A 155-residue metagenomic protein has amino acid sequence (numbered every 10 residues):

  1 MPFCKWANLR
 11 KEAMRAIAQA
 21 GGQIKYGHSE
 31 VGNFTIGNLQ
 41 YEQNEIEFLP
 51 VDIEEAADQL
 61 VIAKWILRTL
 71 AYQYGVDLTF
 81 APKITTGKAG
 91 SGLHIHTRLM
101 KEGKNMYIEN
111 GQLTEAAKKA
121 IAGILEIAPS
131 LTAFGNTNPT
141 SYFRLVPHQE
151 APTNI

Functional and structural regions predicted by a protein language model:
M1-I155: Glycine-rich, acidic/polar active-site loops that bind/position phosphate-bearing ligands
